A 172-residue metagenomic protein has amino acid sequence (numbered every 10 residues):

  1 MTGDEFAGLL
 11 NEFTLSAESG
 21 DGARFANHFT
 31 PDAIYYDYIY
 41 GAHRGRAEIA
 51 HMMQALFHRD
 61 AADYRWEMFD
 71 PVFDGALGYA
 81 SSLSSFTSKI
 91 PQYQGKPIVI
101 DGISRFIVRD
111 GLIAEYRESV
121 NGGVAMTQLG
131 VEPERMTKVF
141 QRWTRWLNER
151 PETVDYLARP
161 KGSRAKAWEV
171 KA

Functional and structural regions predicted by a protein language model:
M1-G3, A7-H28, A167: Short acidic-aromatic low-complexity motifs
T2, F57-A172: A beta-strand edge to alpha-helix "cap/lid" segment located at domain peripheries
G3, G22-A76: A solvent-exposed, acidic/Ser-Thr-rich amphipathic alpha-helical stretch
L10-F13, A17, F29, M53 (+3 more regions): Hydrophobic alpha-helical core bundles mediating ligand binding, dimerization, or RNAP-core interactions
